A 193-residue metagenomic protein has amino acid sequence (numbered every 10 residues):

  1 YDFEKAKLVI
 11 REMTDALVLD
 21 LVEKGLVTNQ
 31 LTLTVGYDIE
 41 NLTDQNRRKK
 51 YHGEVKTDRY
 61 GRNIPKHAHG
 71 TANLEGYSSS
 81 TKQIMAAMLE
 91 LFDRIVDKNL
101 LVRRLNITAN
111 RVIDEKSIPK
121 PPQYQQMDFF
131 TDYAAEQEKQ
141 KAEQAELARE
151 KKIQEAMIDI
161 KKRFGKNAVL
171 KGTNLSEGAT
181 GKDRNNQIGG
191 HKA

Functional and structural regions predicted by a protein language model:
Y1-A193: Basic, low-complexity intrinsically disordered segments
